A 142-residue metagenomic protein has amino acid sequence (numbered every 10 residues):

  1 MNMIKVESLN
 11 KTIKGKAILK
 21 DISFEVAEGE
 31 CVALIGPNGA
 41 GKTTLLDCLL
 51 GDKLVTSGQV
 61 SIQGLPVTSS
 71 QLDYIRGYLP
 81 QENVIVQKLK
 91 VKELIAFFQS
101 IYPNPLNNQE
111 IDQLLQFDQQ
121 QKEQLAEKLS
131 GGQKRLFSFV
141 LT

Functional and structural regions predicted by a protein language model:
I4-V6, L19-D21: Conserved structural motif at the start of ABC-family nucleotide-binding domains
I22-A33: Pre-Walker A (P-loop) beta-loop-beta motif of ABC nucleotide-binding domains
V32, T43-D52: Short, conserved post-Walker A segment of ABC-type ATPase nucleotide-binding domains
A33, I75-Q81, A96: ABC nucleotide-binding domain signature
I35-P37: The feature captures the beta-strand-to-loop junction immediately N-terminal to the Walker
G51, G58-Y74: Conserved ABC transporter NBD signature motif
E82-F137: ABC-family P-loop ATPase nucleotide-binding domains
